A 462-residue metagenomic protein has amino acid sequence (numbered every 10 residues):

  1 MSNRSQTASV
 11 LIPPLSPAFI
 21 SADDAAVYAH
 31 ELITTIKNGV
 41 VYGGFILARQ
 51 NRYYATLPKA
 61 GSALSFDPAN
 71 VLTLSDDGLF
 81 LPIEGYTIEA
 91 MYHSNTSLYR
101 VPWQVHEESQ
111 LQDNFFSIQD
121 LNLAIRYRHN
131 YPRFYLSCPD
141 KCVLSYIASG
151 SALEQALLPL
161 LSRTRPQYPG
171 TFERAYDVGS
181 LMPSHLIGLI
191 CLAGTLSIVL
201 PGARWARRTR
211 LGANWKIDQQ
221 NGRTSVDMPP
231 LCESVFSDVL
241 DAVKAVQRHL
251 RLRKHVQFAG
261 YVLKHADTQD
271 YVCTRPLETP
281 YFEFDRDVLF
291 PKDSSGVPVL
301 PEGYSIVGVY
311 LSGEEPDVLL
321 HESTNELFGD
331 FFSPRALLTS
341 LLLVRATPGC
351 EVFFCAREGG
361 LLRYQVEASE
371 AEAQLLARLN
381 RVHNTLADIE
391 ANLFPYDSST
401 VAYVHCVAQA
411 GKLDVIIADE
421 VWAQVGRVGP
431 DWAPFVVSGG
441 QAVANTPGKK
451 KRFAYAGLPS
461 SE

Functional and structural regions predicted by a protein language model:
M1-G85, P169-G303, L393-E462: Glycine-rich short-loop/terminal segments
I36, T96, P139-D140, E314 (+1 more regions): An acidic- and aromatic-residue-enriched active-site/binding cleft used to recognize and process polar
G44-I46, A55-T56, E89-Y92, R133-L136 (+4 more regions): Structural recognition of the beta-strand scaffold that forms the well-ordered cores of secreted hydrolase catalytic
T56-H129, C273-S340, V344-T347, E462: Short HxH-centered metal-ligating active-site micro-motif
H129-P139, S333-R335, T339-G359, A371-Y396: A post-motif C-terminal structural segment
C142-Y146, L361-Q365: Structural motif
G150-L153, A368-A373: Short loop/turn segments immediately following beta-strands, especially the blade-tip and inter-blade linker loops
L158-L160: Eukaryotic low-complexity intrinsically disordered regions
